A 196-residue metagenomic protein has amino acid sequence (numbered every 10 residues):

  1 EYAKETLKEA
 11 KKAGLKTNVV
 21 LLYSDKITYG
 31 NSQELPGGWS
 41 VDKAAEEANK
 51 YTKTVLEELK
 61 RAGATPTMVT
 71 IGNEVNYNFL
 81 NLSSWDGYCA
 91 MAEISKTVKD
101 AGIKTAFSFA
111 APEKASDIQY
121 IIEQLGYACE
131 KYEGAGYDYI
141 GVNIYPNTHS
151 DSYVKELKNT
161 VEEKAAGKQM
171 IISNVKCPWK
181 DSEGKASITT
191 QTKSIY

Functional and structural regions predicted by a protein language model:
E1-K16: N-terminal carbohydrate-binding/catalytic regions of secreted carbohydrate-active enzymes
N18-L21, S173: Short beta-strand elements of ligand-binding domains
V20, V69, I140: Conserved, mostly hydrophobic/aromatic
L21-D25, E74: Short glycine-enriched loops at secondary-structure junctions
S24-D25, P112, C177: Conserved beta-strand edge residues that scaffold enzyme active sites
Y29-Y137, P146-A166, D181-Y196: Active-site cleft segment of glycoside hydrolase catalytic domains centered on the general acid/base Glu
I71, F107, V142, I172-V175: Conserved beta-strand positions
